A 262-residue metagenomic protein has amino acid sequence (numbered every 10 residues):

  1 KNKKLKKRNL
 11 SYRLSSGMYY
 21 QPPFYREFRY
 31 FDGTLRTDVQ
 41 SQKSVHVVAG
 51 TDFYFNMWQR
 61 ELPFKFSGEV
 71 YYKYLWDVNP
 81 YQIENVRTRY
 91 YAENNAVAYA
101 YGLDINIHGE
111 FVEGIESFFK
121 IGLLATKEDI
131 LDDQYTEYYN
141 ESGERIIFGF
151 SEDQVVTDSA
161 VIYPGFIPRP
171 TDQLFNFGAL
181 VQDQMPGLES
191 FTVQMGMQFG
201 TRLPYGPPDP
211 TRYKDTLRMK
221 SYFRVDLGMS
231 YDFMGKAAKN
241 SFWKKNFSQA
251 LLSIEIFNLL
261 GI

Functional and structural regions predicted by a protein language model:
K1-S11, Q182, L227: Transmembrane beta-barrel strand/turn architecture of Gram-negative outer membrane proteins
K3-R8, S44, Y54-E61, A100 (+5 more regions): Outer-membrane beta-barrel channels and translocator barrels
R13-G17, Q21, S41-Y101, N106-E110 (+1 more regions): Membrane-embedded beta-barrel scaffold of Gram-negative outer-membrane proteins
L14, Q42-F53, F64, I162-I262: Conserved C-terminal beta-signal and adjacent last beta-strands/turns of outer-membrane beta-barrel proteins
S16-P22, R29, F53-F55, V70-W76 (+4 more regions): Transmembrane beta-strands of outer-membrane beta-barrel pores
Y25-D32, V78-R87, L124, D129-E137 (+3 more regions): Outer-membrane beta-barrel translocator domains and adjoining extracellular loop/strand segments of Gram-negative
F31-V39, T88-N94, G102-D104, I162-P168 (+1 more regions): Extracellular loop and loop/strand-boundary signature of outer-membrane beta-barrel proteins
E69-Y74, N94-P207: Gram-negative outer-membrane beta-barrel transporters
